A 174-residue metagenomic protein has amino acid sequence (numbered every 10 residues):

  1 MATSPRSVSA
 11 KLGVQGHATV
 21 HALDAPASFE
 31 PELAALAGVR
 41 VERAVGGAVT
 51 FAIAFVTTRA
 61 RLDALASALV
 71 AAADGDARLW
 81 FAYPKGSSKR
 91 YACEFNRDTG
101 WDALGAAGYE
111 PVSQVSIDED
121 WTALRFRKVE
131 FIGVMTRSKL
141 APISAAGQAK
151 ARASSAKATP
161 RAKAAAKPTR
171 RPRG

Functional and structural regions predicted by a protein language model:
A2-T3, K11, I132-G174: Polybasic, lysine-enriched low-complexity intrinsically disordered terminal tails
K11-P26: Conserved class I S-adenosyl-L-methionine
A27-L33, S88-Y91: Short, charged/polar "capping" segments at the starts of alpha-helices and the immediately preceding loops
V39-V49: Short acidic low-complexity segments
D63-G75: A short glycine-rich, Lys/Arg-flanked "PGG" loop and its adjoining helix->strand segment in the class I
G75-K85: Conserved beta-strand signature within the Rossmann-like core of class I S-adenosyl-L-methionine
E94-S113: Conserved Class I S-adenosyl-L-methionine
E110-A145: Divalent-metal-activated hydrolytic enzyme cores
